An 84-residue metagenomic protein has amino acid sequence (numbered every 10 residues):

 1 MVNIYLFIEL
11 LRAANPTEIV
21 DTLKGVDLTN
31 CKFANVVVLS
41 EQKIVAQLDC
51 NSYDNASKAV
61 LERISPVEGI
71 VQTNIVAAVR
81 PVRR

Functional and structural regions predicted by a protein language model:
M1-R84: A compositional/biophysical signature of low hydrophobicity enriched in polar/charged and small residues
